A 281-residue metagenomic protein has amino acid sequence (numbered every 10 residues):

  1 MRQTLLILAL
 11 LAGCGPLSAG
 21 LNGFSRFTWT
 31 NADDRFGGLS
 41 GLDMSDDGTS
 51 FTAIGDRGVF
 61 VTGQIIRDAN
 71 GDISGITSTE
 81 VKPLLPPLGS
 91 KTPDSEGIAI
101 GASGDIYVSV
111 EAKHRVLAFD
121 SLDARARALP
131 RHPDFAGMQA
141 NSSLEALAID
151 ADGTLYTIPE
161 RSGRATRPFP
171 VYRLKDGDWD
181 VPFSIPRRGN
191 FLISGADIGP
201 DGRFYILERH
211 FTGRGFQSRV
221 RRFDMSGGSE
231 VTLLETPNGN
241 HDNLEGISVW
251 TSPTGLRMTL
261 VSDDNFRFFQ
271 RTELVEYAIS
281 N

Functional and structural regions predicted by a protein language model:
T4-A12: Sec-dependent N-terminal signal peptides
C14-N281: Sequence/structural signature of beta-propeller domains
